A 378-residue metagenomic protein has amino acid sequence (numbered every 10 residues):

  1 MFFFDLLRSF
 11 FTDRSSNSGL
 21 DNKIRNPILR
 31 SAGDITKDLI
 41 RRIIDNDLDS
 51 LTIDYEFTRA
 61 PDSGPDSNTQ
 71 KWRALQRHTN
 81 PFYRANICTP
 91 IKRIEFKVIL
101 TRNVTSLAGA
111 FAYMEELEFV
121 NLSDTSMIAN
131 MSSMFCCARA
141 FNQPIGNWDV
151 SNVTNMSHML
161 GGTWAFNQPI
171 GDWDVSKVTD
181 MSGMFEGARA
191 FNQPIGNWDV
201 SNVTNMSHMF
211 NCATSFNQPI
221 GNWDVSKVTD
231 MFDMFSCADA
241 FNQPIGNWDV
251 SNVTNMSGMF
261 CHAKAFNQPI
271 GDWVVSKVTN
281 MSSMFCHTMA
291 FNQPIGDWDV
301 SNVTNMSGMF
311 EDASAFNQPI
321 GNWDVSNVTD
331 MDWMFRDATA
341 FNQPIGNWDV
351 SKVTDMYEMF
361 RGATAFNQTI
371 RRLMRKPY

Functional and structural regions predicted by a protein language model:
F2-Y378: Negatively charged
